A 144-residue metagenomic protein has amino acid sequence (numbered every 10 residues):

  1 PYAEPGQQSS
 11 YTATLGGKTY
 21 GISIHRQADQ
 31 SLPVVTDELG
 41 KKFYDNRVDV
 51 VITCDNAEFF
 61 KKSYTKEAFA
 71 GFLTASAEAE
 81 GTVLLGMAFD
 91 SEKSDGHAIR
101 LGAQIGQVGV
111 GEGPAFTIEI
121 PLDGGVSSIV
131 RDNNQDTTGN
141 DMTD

Functional and structural regions predicted by a protein language model:
Y2-G86: Surface-exposed acidic loop/strand-edge motifs in secreted or periplasmic proteins that form small linear binding
T14-G16, K93-D95, T143-D144: Blade-terminus and WD-like Trp-Asp/Gly-His loop motifs, strongest in beta-propeller folds
V34, G71-L73, G111-G113, T138-D144: A short, polar/proline- and glycine-enriched secondary-structure boundary/capping micro-motif
D45-R47, G111-F116: Short, surface-exposed coil-to-beta transition loops
I52-F59, F89-H97, E119-V126: A short, structured loop/turn motif at beta-sheet edges
F60-K61, L101, S127-V130: Short hydrophobic/aromatic-rich beta-strand segments that constitute the beta-sheet cores of beta-sandwich/beta-barrel
F72-P114: Acidic, glycine-rich flexible loop segments
P121-D144: Short, low-complexity, Pro/Ser/Thr/Gly-rich segments in the mature regions of secreted, periplasmic
